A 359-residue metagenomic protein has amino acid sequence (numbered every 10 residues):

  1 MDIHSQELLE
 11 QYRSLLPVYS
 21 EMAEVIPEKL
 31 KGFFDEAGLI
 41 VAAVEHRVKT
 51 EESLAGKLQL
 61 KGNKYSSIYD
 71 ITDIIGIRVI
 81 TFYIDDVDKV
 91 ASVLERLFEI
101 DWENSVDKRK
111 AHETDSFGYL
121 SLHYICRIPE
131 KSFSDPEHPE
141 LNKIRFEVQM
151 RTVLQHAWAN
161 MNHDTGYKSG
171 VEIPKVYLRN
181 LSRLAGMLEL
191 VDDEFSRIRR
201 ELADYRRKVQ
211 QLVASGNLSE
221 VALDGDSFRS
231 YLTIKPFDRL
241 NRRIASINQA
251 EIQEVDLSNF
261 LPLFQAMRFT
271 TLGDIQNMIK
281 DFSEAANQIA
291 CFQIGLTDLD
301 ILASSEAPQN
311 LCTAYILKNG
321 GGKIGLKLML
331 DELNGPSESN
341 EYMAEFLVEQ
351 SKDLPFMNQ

Functional and structural regions predicted by a protein language model:
M1-I74, T81, D85, Q211-A214 (+1 more regions): Charge-rich, low-complexity segments
D2-Y12, L16-V18, M22, N142-A286 (+2 more regions): An acidic, glycine-/histidine-flanked metal-binding catalytic module
Q11, L15, Y19, K29 (+9 more regions): Sparse, context-dependent recognition of short Cys/His-centered cofactor- or disulfide-binding micro-motifs
A55-K64, L120-I128, G216-F228: Short, charged low-complexity intrinsically disordered segments located at boundaries of structured domains
S66-S67, S134-P136, I252-V255, L299: Short acidic, glycine/proline-enriched loop segments that cap or flank alpha-helices
I68, I80-R197: Long beta-strand-rich cores associated with HINT superfamily self-processing modules
E113-E137, V176-V209, Q288-N334: Amphipathic, soluble alpha/beta structural segments
